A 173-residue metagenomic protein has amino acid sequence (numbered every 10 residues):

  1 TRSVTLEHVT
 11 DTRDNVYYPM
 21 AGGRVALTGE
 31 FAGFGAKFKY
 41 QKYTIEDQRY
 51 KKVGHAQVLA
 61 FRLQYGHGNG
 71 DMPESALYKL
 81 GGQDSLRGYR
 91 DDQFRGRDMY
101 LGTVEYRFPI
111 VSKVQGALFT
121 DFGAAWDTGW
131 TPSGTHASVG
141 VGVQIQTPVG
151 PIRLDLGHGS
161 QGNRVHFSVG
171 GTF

Functional and structural regions predicted by a protein language model:
T1-I110, G116-F122, W126: C-terminal outer-membrane beta-barrel translocator/porin domains of Gram-negative envelope proteins and their
T5-L6, V141-T147, G162-F173: Outer-membrane beta-barrel "beta-signal"
R95, W130, T147-V149: Residue-level recognition of conserved structural "scaffold" positions that shape functional pockets and channels
D98-Y100, S112-G116, T135-V139, P148-I152 (+1 more regions): A short pocket-lining beta-strand/turn micro-motif at the edge of beta-sheets
T103-E105, S138-V143: Short glycine-rich, acidic/polar surface loops and turns
D127-T135: Small/polar, glycine/serine/threonine/aspartate-rich low-complexity segments that form flexible
D155-G159: Short, exposed beta-strand-loop hairpins at the edges of beta-sheets in extracellular/periplasmic proteins
